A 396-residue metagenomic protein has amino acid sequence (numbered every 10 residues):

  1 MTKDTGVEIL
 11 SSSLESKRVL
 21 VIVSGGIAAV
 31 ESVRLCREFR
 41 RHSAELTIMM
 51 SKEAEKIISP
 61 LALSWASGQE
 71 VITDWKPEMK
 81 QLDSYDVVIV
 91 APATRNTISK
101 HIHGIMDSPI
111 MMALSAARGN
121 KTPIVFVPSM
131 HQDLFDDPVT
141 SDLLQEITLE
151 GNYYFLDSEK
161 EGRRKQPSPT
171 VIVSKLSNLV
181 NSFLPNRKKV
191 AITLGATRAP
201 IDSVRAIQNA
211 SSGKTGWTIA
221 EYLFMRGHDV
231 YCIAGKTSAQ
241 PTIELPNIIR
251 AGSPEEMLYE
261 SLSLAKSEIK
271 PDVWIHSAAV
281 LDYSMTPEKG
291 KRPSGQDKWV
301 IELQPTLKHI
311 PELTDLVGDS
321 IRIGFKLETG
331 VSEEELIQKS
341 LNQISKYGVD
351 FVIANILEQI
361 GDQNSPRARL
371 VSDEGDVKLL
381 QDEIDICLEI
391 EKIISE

Functional and structural regions predicted by a protein language model:
M1-E396: A cross-family phosphate/adenosyl-ligand binding-site feature
